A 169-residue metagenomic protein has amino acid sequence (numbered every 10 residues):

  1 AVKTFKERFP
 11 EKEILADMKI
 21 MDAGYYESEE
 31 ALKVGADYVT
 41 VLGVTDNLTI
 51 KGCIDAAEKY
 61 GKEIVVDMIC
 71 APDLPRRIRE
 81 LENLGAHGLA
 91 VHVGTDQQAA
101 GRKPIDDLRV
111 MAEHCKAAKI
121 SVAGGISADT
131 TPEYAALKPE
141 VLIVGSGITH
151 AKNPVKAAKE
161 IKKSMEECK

Functional and structural regions predicted by a protein language model:
A1, V93-A99, S146-K152: Glycine-rich, proline-tolerant flexible connector loops at the mouths of alpha/beta enzymes
A1-K19, A23, E30: Metabolite-binding pocket within alpha/beta catalytic cores that recognizes anionic/polar moieties
T4, E30, E80, E133-L137 (+1 more regions): Well-formed, non-transmembrane alpha-helical positions, independent of function
K12, D107-A135, L142-I143, I148: A C-terminal functional module that forms or caps the active site or interfaces directly with catalytic machinery
I14-Y25, M68-D73, S121-D129: Glycine-rich beta-to-alpha transition loops that act as phosphate-gripper elements at the mouths of alpha/beta enzyme
D17, V39, L89, Y134 (+2 more regions): Conserved, mostly hydrophobic/aromatic
A23-A117: Conserved anion-binding
C53, L108-M111, A135, S146-K169: C-terminal helical cap(s) of enzyme catalytic domains, especially alpha/beta-barrels
